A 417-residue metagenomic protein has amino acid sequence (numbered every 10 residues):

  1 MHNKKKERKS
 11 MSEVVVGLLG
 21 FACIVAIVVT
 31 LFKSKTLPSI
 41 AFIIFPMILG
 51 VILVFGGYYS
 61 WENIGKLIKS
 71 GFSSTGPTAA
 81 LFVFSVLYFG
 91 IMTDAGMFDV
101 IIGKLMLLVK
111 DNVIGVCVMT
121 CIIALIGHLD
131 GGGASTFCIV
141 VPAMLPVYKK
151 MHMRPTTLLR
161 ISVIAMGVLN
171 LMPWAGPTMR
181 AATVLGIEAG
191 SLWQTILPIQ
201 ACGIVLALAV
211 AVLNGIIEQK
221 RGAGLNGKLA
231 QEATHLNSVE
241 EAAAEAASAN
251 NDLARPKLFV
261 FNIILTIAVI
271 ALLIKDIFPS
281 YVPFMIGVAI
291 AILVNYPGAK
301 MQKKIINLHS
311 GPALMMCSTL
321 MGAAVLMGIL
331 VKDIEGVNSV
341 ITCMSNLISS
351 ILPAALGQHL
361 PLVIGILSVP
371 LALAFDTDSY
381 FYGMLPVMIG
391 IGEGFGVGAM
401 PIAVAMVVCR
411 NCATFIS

Functional and structural regions predicted by a protein language model:
H2-I24, I48, I52, Q194 (+1 more regions): Long, contiguous bundles of hydrophobic transmembrane helices that form the permeation core of multi-pass
E7-M11, P146-T234, A249-L253, G398-C409 (+1 more regions): Membrane-core helix-loop-helix motifs of multi-pass transport proteins
S12-L19, A26-N63, S85-G96, V269-M301 (+1 more regions): Structural signal for alpha-helical transmembrane segments and their membrane-water exit/capping regions in multi-pass
V14-L18, S73-A79, L105-T120, K150-L158 (+4 more regions): Membrane-interfacial loop-to-helix junctions in multi-pass transporters
I27-K35, F89, I123-G132, V163-L169 (+5 more regions): Transmembrane alpha-helix interface/packing and boundary motifs in multi-pass membrane proteins, characterized by
I40, I64-D99, L125, K300-I341 (+1 more regions): Core transmembrane alpha-helical segments of multi-pass membrane transporters/permeases
L81-F84, V109-L145, I351-A399, M406-V407: Hydrophobic alpha-helical transmembrane segments of multi-pass integral membrane proteins, predominantly secondary
V100-I102, S135-V147, A175-L185, T342-M344 (+2 more regions): Re-entrant/interfacial helical elements at transmembrane boundaries that shape and gate the permeation pathway
